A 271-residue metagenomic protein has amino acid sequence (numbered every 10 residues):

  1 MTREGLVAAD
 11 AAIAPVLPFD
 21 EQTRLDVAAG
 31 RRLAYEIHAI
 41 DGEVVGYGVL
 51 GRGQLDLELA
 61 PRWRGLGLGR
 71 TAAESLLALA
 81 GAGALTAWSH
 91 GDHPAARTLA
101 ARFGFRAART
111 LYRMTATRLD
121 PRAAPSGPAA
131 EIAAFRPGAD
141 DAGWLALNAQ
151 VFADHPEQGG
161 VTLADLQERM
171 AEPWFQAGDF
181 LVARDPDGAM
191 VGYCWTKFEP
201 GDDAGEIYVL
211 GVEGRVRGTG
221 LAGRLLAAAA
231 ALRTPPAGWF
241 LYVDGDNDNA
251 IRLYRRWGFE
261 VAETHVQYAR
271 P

Functional and structural regions predicted by a protein language model:
M1-L25, P125-G159: Short amphipathic alpha-helix that is part of the acyltransferase structural core
A11-A80, T86-G91, M190-G205, E213: Conserved donor-binding loop and adjoining core beta-sheet/short helix segment in diverse acyl/aminoacyl transferases
L33, A82, G178, P236-G238: Short, high-confidence coil segments that cap the C-terminus of an alpha-helix and link into the following beta-strand
V44, R52-Q54, P61-A130, V266-R270: Acyl-donor-binding surface of acyltransferase catalytic domains
G46, A108-Y112, V191-G192, A222 (+1 more regions): A structural microfeature
G65-L79, V212-G214, G218-L232, I251-R256: Conserved acetyl-CoA-binding loop-helix of GNAT-fold acetyltransferases
F103-R122, A227, P236-P271: Active-site/acyl-donor-binding loops of N-acyltransferases
H155-P186, M190-E199: Phosphate-binding active sites in nucleotide-utilizing proteins
